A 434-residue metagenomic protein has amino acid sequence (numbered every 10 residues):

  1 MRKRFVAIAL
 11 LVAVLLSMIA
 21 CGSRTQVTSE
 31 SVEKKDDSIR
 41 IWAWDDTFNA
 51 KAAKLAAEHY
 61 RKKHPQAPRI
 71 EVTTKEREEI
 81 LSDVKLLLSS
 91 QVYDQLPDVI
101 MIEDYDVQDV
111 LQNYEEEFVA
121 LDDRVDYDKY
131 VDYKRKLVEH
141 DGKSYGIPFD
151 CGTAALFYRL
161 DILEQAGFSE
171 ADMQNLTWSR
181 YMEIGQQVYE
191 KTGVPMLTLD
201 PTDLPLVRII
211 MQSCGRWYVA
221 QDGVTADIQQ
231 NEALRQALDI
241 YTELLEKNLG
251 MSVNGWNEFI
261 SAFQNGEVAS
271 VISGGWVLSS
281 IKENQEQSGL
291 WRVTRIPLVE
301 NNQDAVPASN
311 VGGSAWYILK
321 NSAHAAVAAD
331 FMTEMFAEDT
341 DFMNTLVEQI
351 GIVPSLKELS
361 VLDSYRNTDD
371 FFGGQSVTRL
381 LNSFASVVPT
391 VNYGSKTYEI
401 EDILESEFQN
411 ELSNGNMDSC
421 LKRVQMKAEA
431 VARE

Functional and structural regions predicted by a protein language model:
M1-R40, K62, M426-E434: Short, low-complexity disordered leader/linker segments with a strong preference for bacterial N-terminal type II
E33, A52, E116, V277-S279 (+1 more regions): Mature extracytoplasmic/periplasmic domains
K62, Q66-E71, S89, A166 (+4 more regions): Extracytoplasmic/periplasmic substrate-recognition and gating elements
P65-D132, Q165-G167, A269-S270: Extracytoplasmic "Venus flytrap"/periplasmic binding protein-like
L86-S89, Q95-D98, D122-L163, I184 (+3 more regions): A structural signal for short loop-to-beta-strand junctions that line the ligand-binding cleft of periplasmic/secreted
M101-A155, R180-I184, I209-C214, R292-I296 (+1 more regions): Hinge/lid segment of periplasmic solute-binding proteins
Y145-F149, A154, S179-A226, A233 (+1 more regions): Extracytoplasmic/periplasmic solute-binding protein
M182-Q187, G223-V253, I296: Glycine-centered hinge/linker elements that transmit conformational signals in sensory and ligand-binding systems
